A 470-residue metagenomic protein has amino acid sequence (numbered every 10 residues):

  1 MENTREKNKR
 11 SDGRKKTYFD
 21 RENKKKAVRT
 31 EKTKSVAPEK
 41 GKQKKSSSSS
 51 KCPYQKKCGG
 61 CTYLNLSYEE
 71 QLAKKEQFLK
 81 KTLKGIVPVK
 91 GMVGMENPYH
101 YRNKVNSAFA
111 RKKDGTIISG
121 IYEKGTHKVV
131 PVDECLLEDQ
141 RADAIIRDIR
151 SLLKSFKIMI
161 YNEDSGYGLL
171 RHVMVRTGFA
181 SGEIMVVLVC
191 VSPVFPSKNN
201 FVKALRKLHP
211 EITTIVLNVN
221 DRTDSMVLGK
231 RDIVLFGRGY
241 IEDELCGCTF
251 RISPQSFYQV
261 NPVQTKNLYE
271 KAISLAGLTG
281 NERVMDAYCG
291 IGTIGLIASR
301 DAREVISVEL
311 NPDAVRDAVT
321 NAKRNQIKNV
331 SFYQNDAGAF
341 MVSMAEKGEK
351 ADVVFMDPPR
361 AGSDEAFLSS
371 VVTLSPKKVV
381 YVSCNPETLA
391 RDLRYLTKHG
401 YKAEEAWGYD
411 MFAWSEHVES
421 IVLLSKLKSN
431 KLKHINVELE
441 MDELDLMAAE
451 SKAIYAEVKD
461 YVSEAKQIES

Functional and structural regions predicted by a protein language model:
E2-R10, R14-K24, K32, P38-K42 (+2 more regions): Rossmann-like S-adenosyl-L-methionine
S46-S49, T116-G120, V132, K431-V437 (+1 more regions): Short, charged, solvent-exposed linker or helix-capping segments at domain edges/interfaces that act as flexible hinges
S50, G59-I160, A180, F195: Extended interfacial segments that mediate partner engagement and assembly in macromolecular machines
G91-P98, E163-D164, H172, R176 (+1 more regions): Short, solvent-exposed loop/turn elements at beta->coil junctions and helix N-caps that rim active or binding pockets
N103, G182-I184, N281-E282: Nucleotide donor/acceptor-binding cores
A108-A110, R176, V189-V191, S425-L427 (+1 more regions): Solvent-exposed residues in well-ordered beta-strands and their adjoining turns, especially edge/terminal strands
G120-E123, V187-V189, A318: Short, acidic/hydrophobic/Gly-rich beta-strand patch recurrent on exposed beta strands that often constitutes part
V175, G182-V191, T249-S253, V353: Short, aliphatic-rich beta-strand segments
